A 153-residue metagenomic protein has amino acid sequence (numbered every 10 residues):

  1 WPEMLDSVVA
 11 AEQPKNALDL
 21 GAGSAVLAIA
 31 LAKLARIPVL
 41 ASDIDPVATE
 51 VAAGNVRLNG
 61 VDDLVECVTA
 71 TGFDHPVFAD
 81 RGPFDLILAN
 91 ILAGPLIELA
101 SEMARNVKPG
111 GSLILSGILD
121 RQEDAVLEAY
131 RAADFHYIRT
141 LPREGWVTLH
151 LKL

Functional and structural regions predicted by a protein language model:
W1-G72: Conserved SAM/SAH cofactor-binding pocket of Class I
I44-L153: S-adenosylmethionine
